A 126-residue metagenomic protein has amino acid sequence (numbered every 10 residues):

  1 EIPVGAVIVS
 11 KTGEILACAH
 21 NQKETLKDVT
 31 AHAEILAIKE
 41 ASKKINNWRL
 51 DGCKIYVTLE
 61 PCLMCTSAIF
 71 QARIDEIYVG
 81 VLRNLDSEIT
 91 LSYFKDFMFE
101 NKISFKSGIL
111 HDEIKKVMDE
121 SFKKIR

Functional and structural regions predicted by a protein language model:
E1-V4, D51: Short, basic and Ser/Thr-rich N-terminal targeting/leader segments
V4-G13: Short beta-strand scaffold segments in enzyme catalytic cores
T25-L36: A short, polar/charged loop-to-alpha-helix boundary motif
K39: A cross-family signal for key residues in well-ordered alpha-helices that form functional helical elements
N47-L59: Immediate flanking context of iron-sulfur cluster ligation sites
P61-R126: Zinc-dependent deaminase
